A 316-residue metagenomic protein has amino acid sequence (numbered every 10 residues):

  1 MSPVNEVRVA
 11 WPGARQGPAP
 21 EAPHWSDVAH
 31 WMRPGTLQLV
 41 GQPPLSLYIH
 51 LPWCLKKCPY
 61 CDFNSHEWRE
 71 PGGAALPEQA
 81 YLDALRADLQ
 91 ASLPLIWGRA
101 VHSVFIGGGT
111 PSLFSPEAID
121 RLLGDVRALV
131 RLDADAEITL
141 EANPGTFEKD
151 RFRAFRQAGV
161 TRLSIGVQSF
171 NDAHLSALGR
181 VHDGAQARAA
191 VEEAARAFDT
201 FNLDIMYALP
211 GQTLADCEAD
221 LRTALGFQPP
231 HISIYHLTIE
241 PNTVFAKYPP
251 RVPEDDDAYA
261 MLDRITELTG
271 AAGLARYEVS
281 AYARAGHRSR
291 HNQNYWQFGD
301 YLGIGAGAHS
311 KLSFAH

Functional and structural regions predicted by a protein language model:
M1-Y48, L55: Flexible, acidic/Gly-rich N-terminal and inter-domain linker regions that tether and position cofactor-handling modules
R8, A22, V28, H50 (+3 more regions): Intrinsically disordered regions, especially transient/low-confidence alpha-helical propensity segments and coil-helix
W11, W25, W31, W53 (+3 more regions): A residue-identity detector for tryptophan
G35-S46, N64-H316: C-terminal scaffold of the Radical SAM
H50-S65: Local cysteine-cluster metal-coordination motifs and their immediate loop/turn environment, predominantly Fe-S cluster
